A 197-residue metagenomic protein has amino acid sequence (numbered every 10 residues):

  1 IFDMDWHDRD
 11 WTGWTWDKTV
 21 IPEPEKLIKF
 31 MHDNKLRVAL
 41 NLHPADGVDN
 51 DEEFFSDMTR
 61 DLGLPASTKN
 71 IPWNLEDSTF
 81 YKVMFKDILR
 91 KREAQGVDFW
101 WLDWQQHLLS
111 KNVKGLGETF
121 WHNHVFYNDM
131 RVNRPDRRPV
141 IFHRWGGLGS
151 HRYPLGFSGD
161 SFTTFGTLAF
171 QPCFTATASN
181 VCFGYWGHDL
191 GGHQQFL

Functional and structural regions predicted by a protein language model:
I1-L197: Catalytic-domain carbohydrate-binding cleft regions of carbohydrate-active enzymes
